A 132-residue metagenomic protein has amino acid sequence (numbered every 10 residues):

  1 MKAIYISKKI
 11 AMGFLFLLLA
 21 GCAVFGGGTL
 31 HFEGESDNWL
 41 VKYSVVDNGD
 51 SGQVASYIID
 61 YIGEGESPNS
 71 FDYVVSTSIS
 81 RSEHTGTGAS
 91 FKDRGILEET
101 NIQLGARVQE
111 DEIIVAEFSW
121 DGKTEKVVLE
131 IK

Functional and structural regions predicted by a protein language model:
M1-A23: Sec-dependent bacterial lipoprotein signal peptides
A23-Q53: Transition segment at domain starts
A23-V24, E64-S67, D121: Exposed, flexible binding/inhibitory loops of compact, secreted disulfide-stabilized domains
G28-L30, T85, I114, E125: Residue-level marker for the onset of beta-strands and adjacent loop->beta junctions in well-ordered domains
S36-N38, I79-R81, W120-T124: Glycine-centered tight beta-turn/hairpin loop motif at sheet-sheet or coil-to-beta transitions
V46-E110: Mature extracytoplasmic domains of secretory-pathway proteins
L104-I131: Short, exposed beta-strand-loop hairpins at the edges of beta-sheets in extracellular/periplasmic proteins
